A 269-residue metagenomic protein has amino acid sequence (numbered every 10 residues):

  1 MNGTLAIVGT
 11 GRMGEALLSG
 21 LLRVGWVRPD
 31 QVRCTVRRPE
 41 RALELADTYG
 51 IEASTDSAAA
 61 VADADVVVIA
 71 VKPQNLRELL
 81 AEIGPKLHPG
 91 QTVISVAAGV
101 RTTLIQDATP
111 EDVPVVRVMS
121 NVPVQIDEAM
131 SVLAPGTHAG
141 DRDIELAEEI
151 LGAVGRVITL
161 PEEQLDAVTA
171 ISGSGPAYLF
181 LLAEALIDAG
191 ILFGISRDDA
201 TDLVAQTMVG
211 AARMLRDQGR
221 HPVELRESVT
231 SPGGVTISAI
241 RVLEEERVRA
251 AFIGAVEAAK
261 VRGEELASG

Functional and structural regions predicted by a protein language model:
M1-T55, A62-D63, I191-F193: NAD(P)+-binding Rossmann beta1-loop-alpha1 motif at the extreme N-terminus of oxidoreductases
L5, V116, L165-A170, P222-E227: Short pre-catalytic strand/loop immediately N-terminal to key active-site residues, enriched for Gly-Thr
L17, R33, P39-E40, T48-Y49 (+2 more regions): Rossmann-like NAD(P)(H) cofactor-binding subdomain of soluble oxidoreductases
V32, A42, A60, I105 (+3 more regions): Small-residue helix-packing motif on alpha-helices
L104-P114, M130-V168, F180-D217, R262: Internal alpha-helical scaffold of NAD(P)-dependent oxidoreductase catalytic cores
I171-S172, A183, G269: Catalytic, metal-anchored helix/loop core of enzyme active sites in primary metabolism
G175: Aromatic-residue-lined binding/catalytic grooves and analogous aromatic/hydrophobic interfacial grooves in multimeric
A205-G269: NAD(P)-dependent Rossmann-like dehydrogenase/reductase catalytic/cofactor-binding core
